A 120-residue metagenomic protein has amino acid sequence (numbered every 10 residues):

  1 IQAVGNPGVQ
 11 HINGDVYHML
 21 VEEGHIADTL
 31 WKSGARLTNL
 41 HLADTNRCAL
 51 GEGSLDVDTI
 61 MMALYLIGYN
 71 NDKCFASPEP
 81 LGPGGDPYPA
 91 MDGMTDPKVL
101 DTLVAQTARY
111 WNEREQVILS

Functional and structural regions predicted by a protein language model:
I1-G14, H18-S120: Histidine-acidic metal/acid-base catalytic patches
